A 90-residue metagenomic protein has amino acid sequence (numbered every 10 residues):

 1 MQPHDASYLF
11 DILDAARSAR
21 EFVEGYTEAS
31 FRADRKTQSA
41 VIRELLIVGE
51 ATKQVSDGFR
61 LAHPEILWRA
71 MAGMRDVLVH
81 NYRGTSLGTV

Functional and structural regions predicted by a protein language model:
M1-V90: Solvent-exposed interaction patches of small proteins and small membrane subunits
